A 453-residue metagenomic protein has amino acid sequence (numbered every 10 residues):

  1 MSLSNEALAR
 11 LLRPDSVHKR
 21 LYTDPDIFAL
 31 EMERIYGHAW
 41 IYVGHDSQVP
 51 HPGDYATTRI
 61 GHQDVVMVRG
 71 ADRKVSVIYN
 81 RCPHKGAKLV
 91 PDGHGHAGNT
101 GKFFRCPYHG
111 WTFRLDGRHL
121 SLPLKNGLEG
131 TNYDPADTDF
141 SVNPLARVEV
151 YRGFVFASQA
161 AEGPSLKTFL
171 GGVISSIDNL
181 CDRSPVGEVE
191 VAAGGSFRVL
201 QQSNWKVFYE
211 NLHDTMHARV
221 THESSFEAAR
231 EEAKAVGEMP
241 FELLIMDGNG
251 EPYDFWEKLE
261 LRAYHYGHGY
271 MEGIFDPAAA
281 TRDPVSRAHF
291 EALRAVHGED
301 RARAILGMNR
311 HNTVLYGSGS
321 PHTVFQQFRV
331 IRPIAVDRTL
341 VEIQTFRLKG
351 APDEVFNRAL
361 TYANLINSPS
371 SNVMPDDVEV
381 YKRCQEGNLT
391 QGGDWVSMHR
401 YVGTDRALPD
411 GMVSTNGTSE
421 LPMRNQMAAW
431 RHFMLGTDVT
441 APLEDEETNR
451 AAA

Functional and structural regions predicted by a protein language model:
N5-L21: Short, contiguous pre-domain boundary segments
L21, P25-Y36, I41-I60: Glycine/alanine-rich phosphate-binding loops at beta-alpha junctions
Y36-W40, A87, H217: Generic structural signal for secondary-structure transition and capping sites
G37-P50, G127-N132, N309-L315: Short Pro/Gly-enriched beta-strand edge/turn motifs at strand-loop
Q48-I174: Rieske [2Fe-2S] iron-sulfur-binding domain
K74, A146-A453: C-terminal catalytic domain of Rieske-type non-heme iron oxygenases
